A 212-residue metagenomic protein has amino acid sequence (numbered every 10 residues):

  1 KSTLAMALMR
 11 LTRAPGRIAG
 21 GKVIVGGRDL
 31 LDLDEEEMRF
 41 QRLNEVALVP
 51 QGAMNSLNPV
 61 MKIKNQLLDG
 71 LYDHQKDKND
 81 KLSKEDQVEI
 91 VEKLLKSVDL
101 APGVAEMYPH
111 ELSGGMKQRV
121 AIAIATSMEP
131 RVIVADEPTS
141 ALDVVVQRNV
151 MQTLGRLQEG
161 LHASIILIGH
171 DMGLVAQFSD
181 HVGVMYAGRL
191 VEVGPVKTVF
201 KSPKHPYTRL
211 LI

Functional and structural regions predicted by a protein language model:
M9-P15, D32-M38, M61-D86, D99 (+1 more regions): ABC-type ATPase nucleotide-binding domains, specifically the catalytic core motifs of the NBD
R17-D29: Conserved ABC transporter NBD signature motif
D29, S83-G103, R156: Conserved ABC ATPase "signature" region
Y108-L112, M116: Conserved ABC ATPase signature
S127-R131: A short, proline-enriched helix->beta-strand linker immediately N-terminal to the Walker B motif in ABC-type P-loop
I133-D136: Catalytic Walker B motif of ABC-type/P-loop ATPase nucleotide-binding domains
P138, L142-I212: P-loop NTP-binding/switch modules centered on Walker-like glycine-rich loops
